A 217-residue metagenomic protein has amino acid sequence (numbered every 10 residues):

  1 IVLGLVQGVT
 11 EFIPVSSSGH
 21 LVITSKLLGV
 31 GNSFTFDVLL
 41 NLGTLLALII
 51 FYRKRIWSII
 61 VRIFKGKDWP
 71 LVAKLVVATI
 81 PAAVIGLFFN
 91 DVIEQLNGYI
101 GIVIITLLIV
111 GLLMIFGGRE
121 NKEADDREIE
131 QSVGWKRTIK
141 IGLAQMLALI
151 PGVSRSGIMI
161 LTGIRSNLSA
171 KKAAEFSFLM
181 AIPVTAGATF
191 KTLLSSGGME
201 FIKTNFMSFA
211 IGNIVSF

Functional and structural regions predicted by a protein language model:
I1-F217: Multi-pass membrane proteins that catalyze or facilitate reactions on polyprenyl-/lipid-phosphate substrates and their
